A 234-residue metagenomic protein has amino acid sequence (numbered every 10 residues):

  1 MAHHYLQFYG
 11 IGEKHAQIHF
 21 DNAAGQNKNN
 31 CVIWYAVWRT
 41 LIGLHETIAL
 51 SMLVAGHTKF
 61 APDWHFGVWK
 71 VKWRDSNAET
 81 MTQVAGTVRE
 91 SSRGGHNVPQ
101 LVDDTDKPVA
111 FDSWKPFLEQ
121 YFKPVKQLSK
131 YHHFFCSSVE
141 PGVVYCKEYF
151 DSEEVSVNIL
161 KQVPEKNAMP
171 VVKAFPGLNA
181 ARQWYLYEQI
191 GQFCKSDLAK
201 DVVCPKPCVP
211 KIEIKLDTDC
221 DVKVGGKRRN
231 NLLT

Functional and structural regions predicted by a protein language model:
M1-Q17, R39: Short, basic/hydrophobic alpha-helical segments
Q7, A49, A55-T58, P62 (+2 more regions): Generic structural signal for short, flexible, solvent-exposed coil/loop and linker residues
Q7, C31-T47, F66-R74: Short, surface-exposed basic-aromatic patches at helix termini and helix-loop junctions that form
H15-N22, G43-T58, E79: RNase H-like polynucleotidyl transferase catalytic core
F20-D21, Q26-V32, M52-K70: RNase H-like two-metal-ion nuclease catalytic core shared by retroviral integrases and related mobile-element nucleases
N29, A49, F60-D63, V109-S113 (+1 more regions): Poly-acidic low-complexity segments
I33, D63-H65, N77, L160-K161: Surface-exposed beta-strand edges and their flanking turn/coil or helix-capping segments
W73-T234: C-terminal accessory extensions appended to soluble enzyme cores
